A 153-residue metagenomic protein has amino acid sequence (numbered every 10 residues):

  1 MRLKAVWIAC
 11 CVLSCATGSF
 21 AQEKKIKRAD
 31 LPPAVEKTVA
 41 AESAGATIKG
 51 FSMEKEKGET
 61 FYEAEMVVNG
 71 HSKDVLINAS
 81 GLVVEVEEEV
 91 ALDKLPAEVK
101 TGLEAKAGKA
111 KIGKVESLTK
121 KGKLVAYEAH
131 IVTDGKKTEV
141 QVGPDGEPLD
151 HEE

Functional and structural regions predicted by a protein language model:
M1-W7: Bacterial N-terminal signal peptides that target proteins for export
C11-L13: Repetitive helical segments and hydrophobic/amphipathic motifs
T17-A21: Sec/Tat signal peptide C-region and signal peptidase I cleavage site
Q22-E153: Mature soluble domains of exported/periplasmic/lumenal proteins and thiol-rich metal-chelating peptides
